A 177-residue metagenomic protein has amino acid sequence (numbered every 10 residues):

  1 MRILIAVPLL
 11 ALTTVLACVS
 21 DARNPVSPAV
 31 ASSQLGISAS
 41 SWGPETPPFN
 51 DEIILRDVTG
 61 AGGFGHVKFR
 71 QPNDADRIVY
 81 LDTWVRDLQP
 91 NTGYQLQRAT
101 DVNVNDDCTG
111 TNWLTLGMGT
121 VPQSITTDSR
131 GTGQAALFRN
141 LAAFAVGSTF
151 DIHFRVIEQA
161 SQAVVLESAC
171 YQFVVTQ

Functional and structural regions predicted by a protein language model:
M1-L4: Positively charged n-region of N-terminal signal peptides that target proteins for export
A6-P8: Short helix-onset patch at the extreme N-terminus, typifying the N->h transition of secretory signal peptides
T14-A17: C-terminal motif of bacterial Sec signal peptides marking the signal peptidase cleavage site
V19-D21: Bacterial signal peptide processing site
N24-Q177: N-terminal leader/targeting pre-sequences
